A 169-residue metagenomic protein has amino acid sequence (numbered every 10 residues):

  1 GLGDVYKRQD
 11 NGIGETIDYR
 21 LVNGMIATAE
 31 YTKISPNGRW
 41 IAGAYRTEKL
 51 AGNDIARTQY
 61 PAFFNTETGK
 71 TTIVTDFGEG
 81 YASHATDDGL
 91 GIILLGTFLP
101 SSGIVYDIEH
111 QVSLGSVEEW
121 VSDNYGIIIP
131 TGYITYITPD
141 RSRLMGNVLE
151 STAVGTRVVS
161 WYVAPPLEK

Functional and structural regions predicted by a protein language model:
G1-Y6: Short, small-residue-biased leader/transition segments that mark boundaries at the very start of proteins
D10-I13, N65-G69, D107-V112, P166-L167: Short loop/turn segments that connect beta-strands within beta-propeller blades
G14-G24, E118-I127: Surface-exposed loop and turn segments in beta-propeller and other repeat-based domains that flank or scaffold
I26-P36, E79-D88, I127-G146: Signature of short aromatic-glycine-proline-rich micro-motifs recurring in repeat-based ectodomains
I41, I92-I93, L144: Hydrophobic beta-strand positions that form the internal "hydrophobic ladder" of WD40/Gbeta-like beta-propeller blades
R46-G52, T97-S101, L149-V154: Short glycine/acidic-enriched loop and turn motifs that connect beta-strands
T72, L114-G115: A structural motif specific to WD40 beta-propellers
T131-K169: Blade-level signature of beta-propeller repeat domains, shared across WD40, Kelch, NHL, RCC1 and BNR/Asp-box propellers
